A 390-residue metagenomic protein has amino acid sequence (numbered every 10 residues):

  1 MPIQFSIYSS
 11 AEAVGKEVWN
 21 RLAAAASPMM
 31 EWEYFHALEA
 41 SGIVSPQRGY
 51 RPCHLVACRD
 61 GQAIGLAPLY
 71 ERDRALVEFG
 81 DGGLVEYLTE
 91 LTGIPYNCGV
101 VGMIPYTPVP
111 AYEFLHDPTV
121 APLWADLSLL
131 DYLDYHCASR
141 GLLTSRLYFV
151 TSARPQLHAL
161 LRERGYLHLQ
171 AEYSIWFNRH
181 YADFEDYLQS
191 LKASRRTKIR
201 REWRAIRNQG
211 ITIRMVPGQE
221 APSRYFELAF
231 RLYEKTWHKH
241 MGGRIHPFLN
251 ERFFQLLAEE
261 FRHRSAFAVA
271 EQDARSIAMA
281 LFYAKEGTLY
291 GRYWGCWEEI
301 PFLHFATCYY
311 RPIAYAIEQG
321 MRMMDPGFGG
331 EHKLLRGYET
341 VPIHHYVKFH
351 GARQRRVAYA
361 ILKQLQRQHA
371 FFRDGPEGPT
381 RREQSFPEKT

Functional and structural regions predicted by a protein language model:
P2-E90, P95, D134-P301, T380-T390: A conserved beta-strand-loop-helix scaffold within acyl/acetyltransferase catalytic domains
I94-D117: Residues forming anionic-ligand binding surfaces in small-molecule and nucleic-acid pockets of primarily soluble enzymes
V109-P122, W294-F302: A short, internal acetyl-CoA/4′-phosphopantetheine-binding micro-motif in the GNAT/acyltransferase core
P122-Y135, E299-A314, D325: Conserved acetyl-CoA-binding loop-helix of GNAT-fold acetyltransferases
R140-F149, A316-F328: Conserved GNAT acetyl-CoA-binding A-motif
E227, R231, A306-A314, E331: Feature representing long, continuous alpha-helical segments
R231, R244, Q319, G327-T390: C-terminal catalytic domain of photolyase/cryptochrome flavoproteins, centering on the FAD-binding pocket
A274, G291, P312, A316 (+2 more regions): Hydrophobic, well-ordered secondary-structure elements that form the walls of internal hydrophobic environments
